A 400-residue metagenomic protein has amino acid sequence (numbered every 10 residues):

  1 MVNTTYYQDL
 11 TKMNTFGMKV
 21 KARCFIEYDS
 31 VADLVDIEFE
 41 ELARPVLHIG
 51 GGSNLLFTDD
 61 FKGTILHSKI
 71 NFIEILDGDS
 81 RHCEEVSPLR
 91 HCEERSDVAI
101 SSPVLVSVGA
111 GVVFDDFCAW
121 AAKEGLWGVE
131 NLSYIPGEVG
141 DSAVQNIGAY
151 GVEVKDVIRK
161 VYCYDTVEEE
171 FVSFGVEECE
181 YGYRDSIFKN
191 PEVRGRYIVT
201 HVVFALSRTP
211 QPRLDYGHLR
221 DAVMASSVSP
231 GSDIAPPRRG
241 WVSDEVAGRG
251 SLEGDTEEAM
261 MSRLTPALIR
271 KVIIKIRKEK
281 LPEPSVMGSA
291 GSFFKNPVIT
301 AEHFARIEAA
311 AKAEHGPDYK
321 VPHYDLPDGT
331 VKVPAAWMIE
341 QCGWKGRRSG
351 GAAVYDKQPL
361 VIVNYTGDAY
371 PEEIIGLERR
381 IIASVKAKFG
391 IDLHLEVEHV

Functional and structural regions predicted by a protein language model:
V2-D79, E84-V86, D97-E168, E178: Anion-binding (especially nucleotide phosphate/pyrophosphate-binding) glycine-rich loop and adjoining beta-alpha core
T5-Y7, T11-M18, L55, V172-V228 (+4 more regions): Phosphate/pyrophosphate- and phosphate-bearing ligand-binding catalytic cores of soluble enzymes
S30, G52, G137, E169 (+4 more regions): Residue-level signal for inorganic ion chemistry
G78-S107, V228-A259: A cross-taxon signal for low-complexity, glycine/charged-rich
G109, K123, Q341, A387-K388: Residues at alpha-helix termini
E378-K386: Low-complexity, intrinsically disordered Gly/Pro/Thr-rich segments
